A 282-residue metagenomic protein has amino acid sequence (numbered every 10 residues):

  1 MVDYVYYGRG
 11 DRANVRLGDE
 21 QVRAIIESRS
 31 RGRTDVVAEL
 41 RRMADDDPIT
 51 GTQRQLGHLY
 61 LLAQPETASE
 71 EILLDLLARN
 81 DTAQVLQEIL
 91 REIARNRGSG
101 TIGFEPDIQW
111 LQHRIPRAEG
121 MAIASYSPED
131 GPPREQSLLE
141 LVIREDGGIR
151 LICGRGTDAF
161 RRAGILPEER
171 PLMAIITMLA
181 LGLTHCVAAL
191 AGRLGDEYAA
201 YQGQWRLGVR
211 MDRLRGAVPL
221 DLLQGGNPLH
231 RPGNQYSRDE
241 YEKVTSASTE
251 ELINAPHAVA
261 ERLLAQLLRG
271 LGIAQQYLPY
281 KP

Functional and structural regions predicted by a protein language model:
M1-P282: Bergerat-fold GHKL/Histidine-kinase-like ATPase
